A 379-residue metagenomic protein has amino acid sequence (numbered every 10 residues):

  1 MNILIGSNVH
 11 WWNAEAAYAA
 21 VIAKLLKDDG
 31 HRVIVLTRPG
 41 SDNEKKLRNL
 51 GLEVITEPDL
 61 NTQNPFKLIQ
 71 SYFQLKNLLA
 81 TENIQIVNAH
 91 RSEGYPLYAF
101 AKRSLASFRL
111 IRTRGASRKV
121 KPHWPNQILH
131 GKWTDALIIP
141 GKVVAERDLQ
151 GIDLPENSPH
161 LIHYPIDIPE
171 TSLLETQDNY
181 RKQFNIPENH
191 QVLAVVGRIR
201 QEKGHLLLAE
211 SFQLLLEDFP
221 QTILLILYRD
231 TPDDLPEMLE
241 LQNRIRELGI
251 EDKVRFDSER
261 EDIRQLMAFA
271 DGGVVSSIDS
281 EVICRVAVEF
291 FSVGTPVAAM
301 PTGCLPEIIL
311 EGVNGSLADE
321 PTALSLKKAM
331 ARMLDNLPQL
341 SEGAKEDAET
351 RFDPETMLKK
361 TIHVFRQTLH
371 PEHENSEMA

Functional and structural regions predicted by a protein language model:
N13-K24, Q191, V195-L214, L324: A conserved mid-protein helix/loop that constitutes part of the nucleotide-sugar donor-binding site
L36-T37, P296-A299, I309: Short hydrophobic beta-strand element within catalytic cores of glycosyltransferases and related nucleotide-activated
A89-Y95, R114: Short His-centered aromatic/hydrophobic patch
S107-I139: A conserved, positively charged/aromatic
T134-P159, I166-T171: A short, active-site helix/loop in glycosyltransferases that binds the activated sugar's phosphate group
D233-M238, E251-R260, L266, L317: Active-site donor-binding acidic/aromatic loop of nucleotide-activated sugar and phosphosugar transferases involved
E311-G312, S316-A323, M330-L337: Conserved acidic donor-binding segment of nucleotide-sugar-dependent glycosyltransferases
P338-P354, K360-H363: A short, well-ordered alpha-helix in the C-terminal region of glycosyltransferases
